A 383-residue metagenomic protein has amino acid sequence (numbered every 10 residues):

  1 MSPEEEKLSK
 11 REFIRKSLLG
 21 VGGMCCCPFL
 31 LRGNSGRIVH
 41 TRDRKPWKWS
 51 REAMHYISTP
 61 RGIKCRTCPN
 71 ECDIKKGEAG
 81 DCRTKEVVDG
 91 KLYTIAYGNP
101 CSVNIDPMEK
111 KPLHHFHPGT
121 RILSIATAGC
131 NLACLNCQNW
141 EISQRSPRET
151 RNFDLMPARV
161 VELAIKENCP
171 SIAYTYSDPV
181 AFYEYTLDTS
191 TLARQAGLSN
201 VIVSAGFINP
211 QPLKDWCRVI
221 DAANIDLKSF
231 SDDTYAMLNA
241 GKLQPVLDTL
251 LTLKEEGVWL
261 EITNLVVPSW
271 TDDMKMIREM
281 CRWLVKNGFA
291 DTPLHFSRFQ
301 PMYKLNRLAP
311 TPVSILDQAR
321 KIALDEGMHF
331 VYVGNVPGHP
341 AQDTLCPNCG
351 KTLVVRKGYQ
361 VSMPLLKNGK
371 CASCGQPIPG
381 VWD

Functional and structural regions predicted by a protein language model:
S2-G22: N-terminal secretory signal peptides and thylakoid transit peptides that target proteins across membranes
E4, V39-K64, N70-A126, E141 (+1 more regions): N-terminal [4Fe-4S]-dependent radical SAM core
R15-I57, E78-V103, M280, L284-P347: A broadly conserved sequence feature marking short terminus-proximal activation segments in nucleic acid-centric
C65, C134, C346-C349, C371-C374: Short cysteine-rich clusters marking metal-coordination/redox-active sites
K76, Y359-K367: Short linker/helix segments within small regulatory modules
L92-T175, V180, T186-L187: Extended interfacial segments that mediate partner engagement and assembly in macromolecular machines
P157-S314, I322: Conserved AdoMet/S-adenosylmethionine-binding subsite of the radical SAM
Q376-D383: Short metal-binding segments enriched for Cys and/or His
